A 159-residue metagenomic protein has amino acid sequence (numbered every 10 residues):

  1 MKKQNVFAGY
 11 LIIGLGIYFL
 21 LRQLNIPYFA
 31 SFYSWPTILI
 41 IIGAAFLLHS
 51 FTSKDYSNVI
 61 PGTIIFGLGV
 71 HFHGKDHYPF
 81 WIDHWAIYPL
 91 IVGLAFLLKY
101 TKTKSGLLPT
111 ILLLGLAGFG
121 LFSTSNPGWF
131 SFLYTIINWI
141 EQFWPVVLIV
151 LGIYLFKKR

Functional and structural regions predicted by a protein language model:
M1-R159: Alpha-helical transmembrane segments and their membrane-interface anchoring/capping motifs
